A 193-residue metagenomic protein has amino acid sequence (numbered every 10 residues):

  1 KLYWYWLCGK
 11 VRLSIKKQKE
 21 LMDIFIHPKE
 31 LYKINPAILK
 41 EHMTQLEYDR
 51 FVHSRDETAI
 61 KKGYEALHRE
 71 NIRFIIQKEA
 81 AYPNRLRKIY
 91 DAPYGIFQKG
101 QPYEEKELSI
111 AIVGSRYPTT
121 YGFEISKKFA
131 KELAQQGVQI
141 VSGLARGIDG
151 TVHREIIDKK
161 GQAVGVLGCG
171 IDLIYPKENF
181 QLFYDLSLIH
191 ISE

Functional and structural regions predicted by a protein language model:
K1-K78: Short, small/acidic-rich helices and loops at N termini and domain boundaries of DNA replication/processing enzymes
K1-W4, I189-E193: Short intrinsically disordered, low-complexity coil segments enriched in acidic
I76-S192: Glycine-biased, small-residue-rich flexible motifs in mid-sequence functional cores and linkers
